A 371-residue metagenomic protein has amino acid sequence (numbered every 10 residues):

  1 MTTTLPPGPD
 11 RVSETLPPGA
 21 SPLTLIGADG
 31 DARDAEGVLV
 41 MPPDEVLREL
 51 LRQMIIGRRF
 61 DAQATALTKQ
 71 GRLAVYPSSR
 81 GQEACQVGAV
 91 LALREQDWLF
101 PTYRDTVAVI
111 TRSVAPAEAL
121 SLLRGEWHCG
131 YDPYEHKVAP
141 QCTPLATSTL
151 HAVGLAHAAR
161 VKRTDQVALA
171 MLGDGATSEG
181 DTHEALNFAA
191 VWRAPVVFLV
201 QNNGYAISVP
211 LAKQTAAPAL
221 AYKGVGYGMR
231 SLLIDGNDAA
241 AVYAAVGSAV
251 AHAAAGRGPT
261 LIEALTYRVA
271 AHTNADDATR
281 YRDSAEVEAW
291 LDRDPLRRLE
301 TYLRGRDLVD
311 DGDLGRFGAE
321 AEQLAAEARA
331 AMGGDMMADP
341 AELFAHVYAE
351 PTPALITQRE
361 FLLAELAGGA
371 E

Functional and structural regions predicted by a protein language model:
M1-L99, Y103, D335, E371: N-terminal amphipathic, basic-rich helices that act as targeting or association modules
T2-G27, R33-A35, H252-E371: Glycine/aspartate-rich loop-and-adjacent alpha/beta segment that forms the canonical ThDP
P9-D10, T182-A185, A244-A251: Glycine-rich, charged/polar anion/phosphate-binding loops that engage phosphate groups from diverse ligands
V40-M41, V75-S79, V109-I110, P144 (+7 more regions): Hydrophobic alpha-helical scaffolding
R59-A62, A66-A194, P210-A216, A221 (+1 more regions): Cofactor-binding active-site loop characterized by glycine-rich and histidine/acidic residues
P77, F100, V197-L199, L233 (+3 more regions): Structured core elements
Y103-A108, L172-S178, V200-A206, N237-A240 (+1 more regions): Acidic, glycine-rich active-site loops and adjacent beta-strand->loop/helix elements that engage anionic groups
K162-T164, A217-S248, L291-G318: Conserved thiamine diphosphate
